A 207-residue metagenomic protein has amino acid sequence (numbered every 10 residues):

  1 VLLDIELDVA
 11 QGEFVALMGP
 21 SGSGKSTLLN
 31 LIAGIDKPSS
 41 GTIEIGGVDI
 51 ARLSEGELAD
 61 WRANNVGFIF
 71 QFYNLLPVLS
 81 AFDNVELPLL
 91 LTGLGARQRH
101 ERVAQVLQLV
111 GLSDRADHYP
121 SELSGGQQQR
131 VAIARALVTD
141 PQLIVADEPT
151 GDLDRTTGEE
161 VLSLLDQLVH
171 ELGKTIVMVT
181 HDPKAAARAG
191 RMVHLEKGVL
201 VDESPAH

Functional and structural regions predicted by a protein language model:
V1-L195: ABC family nucleotide-binding domain
M192-S204: H-loop (His-switch) and adjacent beta-strand-loop-beta switch element of ABC-type ATPase nucleotide-binding domains
